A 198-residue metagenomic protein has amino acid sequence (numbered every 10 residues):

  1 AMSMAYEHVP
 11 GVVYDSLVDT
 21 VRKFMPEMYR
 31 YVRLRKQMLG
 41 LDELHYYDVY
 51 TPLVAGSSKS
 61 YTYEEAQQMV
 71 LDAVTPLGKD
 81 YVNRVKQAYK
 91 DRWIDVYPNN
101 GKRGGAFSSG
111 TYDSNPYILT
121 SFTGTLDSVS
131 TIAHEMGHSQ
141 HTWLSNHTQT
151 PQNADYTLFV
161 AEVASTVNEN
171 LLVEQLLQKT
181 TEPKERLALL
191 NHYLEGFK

Functional and structural regions predicted by a protein language model:
A1-K198: Cation-handling catalytic/transport regions enriched in His/Asp/Glu
